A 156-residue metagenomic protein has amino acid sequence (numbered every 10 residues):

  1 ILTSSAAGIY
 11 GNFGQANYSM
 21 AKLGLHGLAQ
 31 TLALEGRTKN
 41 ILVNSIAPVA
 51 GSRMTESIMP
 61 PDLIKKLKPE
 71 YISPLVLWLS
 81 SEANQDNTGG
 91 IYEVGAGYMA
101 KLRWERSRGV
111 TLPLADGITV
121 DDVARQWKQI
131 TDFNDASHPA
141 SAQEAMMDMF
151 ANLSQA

Functional and structural regions predicted by a protein language model:
S5: Residue(s) in the substrate-gating loop at a strand-loop-helix junction that position the organic substrate next
G8-Y10, S52: Conserved catalytic-site region of short-chain dehydrogenase/reductase
Y10-N17: Active-site loop immediately N-terminal to the catalytic Tyr-X3-Lys motif of short-chain dehydrogenase/reductase
A16, G24-G27, Y71: Conserved cofactor-binding/catalytic machinery of classical short-chain dehydrogenase/reductase
A21: Active-site helix of classical SDR
H26-G27, A33-I46, D86-V94: Conserved Rossmann-fold SDR core element
K39, A47-S57: Short, flexible catalytic-loop segment of classical short-chain dehydrogenase/reductase
S45, L63-Q155: C-terminal helical subdomain
